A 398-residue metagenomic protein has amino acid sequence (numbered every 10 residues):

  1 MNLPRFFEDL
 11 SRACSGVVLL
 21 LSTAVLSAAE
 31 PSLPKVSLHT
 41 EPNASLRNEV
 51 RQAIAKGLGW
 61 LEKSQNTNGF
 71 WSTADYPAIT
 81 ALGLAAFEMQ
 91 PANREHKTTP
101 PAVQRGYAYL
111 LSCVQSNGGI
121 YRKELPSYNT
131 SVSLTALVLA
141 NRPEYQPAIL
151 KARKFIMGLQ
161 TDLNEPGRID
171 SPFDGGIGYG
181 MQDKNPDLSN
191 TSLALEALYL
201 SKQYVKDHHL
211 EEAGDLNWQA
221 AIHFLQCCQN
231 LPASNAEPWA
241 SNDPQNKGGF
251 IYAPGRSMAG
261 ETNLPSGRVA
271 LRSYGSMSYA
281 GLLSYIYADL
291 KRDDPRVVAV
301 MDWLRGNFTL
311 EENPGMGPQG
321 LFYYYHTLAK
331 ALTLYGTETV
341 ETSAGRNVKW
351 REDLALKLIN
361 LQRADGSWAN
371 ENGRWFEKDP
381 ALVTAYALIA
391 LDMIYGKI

Functional and structural regions predicted by a protein language model:
N2-V17: Bacterial N-terminal signal peptides that target proteins for export
L10, C14, L58, Y107 (+1 more regions): Short amphipathic alpha-helical/adjacent loop interface patches that line ligand and macromolecule-binding sites
A13-C14, L21, S32: Generic short amphipathic/hydrophobic targeting helices enriched at N-termini, encompassing Sec-type signal peptides
L20-S27: Hydrophobic h-region of N-terminal signal peptides that target proteins for export in Gram-negative bacteria
E30-K56, F70-A102, S116-K154, G158-L356 (+1 more regions): An alpha-helical repeat/solenoid feature that recognizes helix-turn-helix modules
Q65-N66, V114-Q115: A non-catalytic alpha/beta surface segment that caps or lines the substrate-entry region of metallo-dependent hydrolase
P100, Y107-L110: Active-site-surrounding "flap" and adjacent substrate/cofactor-binding loops of secreted or lumenal enzymes, prototyped
